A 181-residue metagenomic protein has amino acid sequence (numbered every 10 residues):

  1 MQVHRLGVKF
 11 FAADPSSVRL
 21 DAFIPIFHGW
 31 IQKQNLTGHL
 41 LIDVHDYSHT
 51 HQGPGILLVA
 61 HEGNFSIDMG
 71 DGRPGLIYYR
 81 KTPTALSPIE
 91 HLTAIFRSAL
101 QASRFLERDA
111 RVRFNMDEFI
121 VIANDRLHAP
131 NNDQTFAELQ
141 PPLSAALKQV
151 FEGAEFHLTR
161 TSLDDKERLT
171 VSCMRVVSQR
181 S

Functional and structural regions predicted by a protein language model:
M1, L58-V59, F65-G72, R111-N115 (+1 more regions): Short glycine/proline-enriched loop/turn "hinge" motifs that connect secondary-structure elements and lie
R5-L6, F114-D133: Short glycine-rich, basic-tinged beta-strand/loop micro-motifs
F11-S66: N-terminal low-complexity, intrinsically disordered segments
A13-P25, L86-E90, P130-T135, Q179-R180: Short, conserved charged micro-motifs
A22-W30, T84-D109: Ampiphathic alpha-helical segments that act as solvent-exposed interaction surfaces
H61-E90: Intrinsically disordered, low-complexity regulatory segments enriched in Ser/Thr/Pro and charged residues
R126-A154: Short, hydrophobic/π-rich interface segment
T159-S181: C-terminal edge-of-domain segments
